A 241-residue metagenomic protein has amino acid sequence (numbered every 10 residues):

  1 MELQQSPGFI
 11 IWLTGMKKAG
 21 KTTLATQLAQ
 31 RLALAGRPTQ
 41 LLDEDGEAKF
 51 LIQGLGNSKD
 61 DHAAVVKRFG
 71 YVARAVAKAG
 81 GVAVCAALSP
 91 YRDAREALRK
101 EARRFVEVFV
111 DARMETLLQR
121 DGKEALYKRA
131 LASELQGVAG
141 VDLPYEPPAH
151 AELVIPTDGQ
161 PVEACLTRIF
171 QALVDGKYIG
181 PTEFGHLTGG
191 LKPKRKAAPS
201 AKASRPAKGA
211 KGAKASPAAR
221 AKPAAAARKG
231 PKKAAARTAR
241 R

Functional and structural regions predicted by a protein language model:
M1-T14, R37: Extreme N-terminal, non-catalytic leader segments that precede Walker-type/kinase nucleotide-binding cores
E2-L3, R31, L98-R99, G137 (+1 more regions): Short secondary-structure boundary/capping segments
I10, L41, F105-F109, E152-V154: Conserved beta-strand scaffold positions in the cores of enzyme catalytic domains, especially in NTP/NDP-utilizing
A19, A25-K78: Conserved substrate/cofactor phosphate-moiety recognition/catalytic segment in nucleotide-dependent phosphotransferases
F50, G54-N57, A73-A130, G137-V138: ATP-dependent NMP and nucleoside kinases share a basic, alpha-helical "lid"
S58-R68, Y91-A94, E134-G137, D158-C165: Helical mechanochemical/support elements of P-loop NTPase systems and associated helical scaffolds
D111, Q119-R168, D175-P193: Small-molecule kinase domains that catalyze NTP-dependent phosphoryl transfer to phosphate-bearing small molecules
T182-R241: Polybasic, lysine-enriched low-complexity intrinsically disordered terminal tails
